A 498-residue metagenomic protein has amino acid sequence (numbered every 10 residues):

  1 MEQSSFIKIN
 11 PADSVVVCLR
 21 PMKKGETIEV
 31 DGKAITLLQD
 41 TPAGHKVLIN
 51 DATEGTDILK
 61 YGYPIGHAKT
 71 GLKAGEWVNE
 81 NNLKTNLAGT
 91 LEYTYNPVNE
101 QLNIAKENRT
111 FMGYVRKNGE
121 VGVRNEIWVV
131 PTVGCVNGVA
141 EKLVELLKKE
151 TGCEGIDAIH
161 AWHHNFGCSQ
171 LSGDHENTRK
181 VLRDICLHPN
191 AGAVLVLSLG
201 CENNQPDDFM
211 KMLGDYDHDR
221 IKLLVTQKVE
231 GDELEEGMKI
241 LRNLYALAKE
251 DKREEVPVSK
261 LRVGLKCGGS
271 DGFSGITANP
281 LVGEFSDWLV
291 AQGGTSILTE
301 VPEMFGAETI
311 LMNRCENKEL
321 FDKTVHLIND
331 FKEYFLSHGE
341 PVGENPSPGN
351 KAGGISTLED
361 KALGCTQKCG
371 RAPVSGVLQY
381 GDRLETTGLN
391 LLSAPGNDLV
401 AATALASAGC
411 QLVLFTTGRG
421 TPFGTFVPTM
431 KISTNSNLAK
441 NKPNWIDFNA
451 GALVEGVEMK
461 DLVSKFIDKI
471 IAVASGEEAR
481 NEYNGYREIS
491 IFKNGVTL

Functional and structural regions predicted by a protein language model:
E2-L412, R419-P422, V427-L498: Metallocofactor- and cofactor-centric catalytic cores in central/energy metabolism, strongly enriched
